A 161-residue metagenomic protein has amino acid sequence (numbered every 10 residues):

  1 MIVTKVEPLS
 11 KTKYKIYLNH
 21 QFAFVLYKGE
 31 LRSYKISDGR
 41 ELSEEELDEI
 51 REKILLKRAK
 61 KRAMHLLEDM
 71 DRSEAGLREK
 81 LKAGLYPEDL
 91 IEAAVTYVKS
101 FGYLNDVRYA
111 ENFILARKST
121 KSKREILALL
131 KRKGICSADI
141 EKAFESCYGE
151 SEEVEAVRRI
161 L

Functional and structural regions predicted by a protein language model:
M1-L161: An alpha-helical, amphipathic repeat domain used for nucleic-acid recognition, typified by the mTERF helical solenoid
